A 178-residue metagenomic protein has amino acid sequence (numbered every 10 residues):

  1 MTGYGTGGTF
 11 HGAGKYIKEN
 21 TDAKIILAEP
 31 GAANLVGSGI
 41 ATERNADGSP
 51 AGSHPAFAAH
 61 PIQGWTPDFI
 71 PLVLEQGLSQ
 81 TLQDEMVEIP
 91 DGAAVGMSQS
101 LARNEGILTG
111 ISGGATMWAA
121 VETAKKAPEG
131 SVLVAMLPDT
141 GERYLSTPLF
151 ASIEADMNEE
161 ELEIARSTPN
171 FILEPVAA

Functional and structural regions predicted by a protein language model:
G3, I26-P30, M136: Generic beta-sheet signal
G3-A13, L35-G37, S112-A120, Y144: Short glycine/serine/threonine-rich phosphate/pyrophosphate-binding segments that cradle anionic phosphate groups
G5, G14, K18, K125: Hydrophobic/aromatic-lined pockets within catalytic cores
K18-I111, K126, P148-A178: Active-site/ligand-binding loops adjacent to catalytic centers
V95-M97, T116-K126, E142-S146: Short active-site-adjacent structural elements
A135-Y144, A151: A short, charged, Gly/Pro-tolerant segment at domain boundaries
